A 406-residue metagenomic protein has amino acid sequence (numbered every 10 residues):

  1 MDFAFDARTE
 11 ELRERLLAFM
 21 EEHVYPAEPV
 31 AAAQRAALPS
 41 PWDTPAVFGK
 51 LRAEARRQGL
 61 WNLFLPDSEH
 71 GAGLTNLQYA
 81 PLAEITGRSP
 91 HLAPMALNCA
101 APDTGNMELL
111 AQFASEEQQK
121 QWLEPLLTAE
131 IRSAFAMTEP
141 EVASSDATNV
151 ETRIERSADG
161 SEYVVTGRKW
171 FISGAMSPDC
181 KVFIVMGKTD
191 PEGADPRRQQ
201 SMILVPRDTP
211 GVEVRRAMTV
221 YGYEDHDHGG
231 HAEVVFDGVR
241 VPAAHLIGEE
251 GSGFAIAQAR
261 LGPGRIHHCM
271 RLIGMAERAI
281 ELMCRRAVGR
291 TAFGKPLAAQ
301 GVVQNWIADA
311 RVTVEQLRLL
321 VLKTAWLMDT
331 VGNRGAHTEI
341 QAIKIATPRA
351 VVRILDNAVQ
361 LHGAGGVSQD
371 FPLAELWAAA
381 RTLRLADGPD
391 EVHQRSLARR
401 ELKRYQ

Functional and structural regions predicted by a protein language model:
M1-A93, C99-A101, F113-Q118, P125 (+6 more regions): Alpha-helical interface subdomain recognition
L74-N76, S145-T148, A175-C180, D195-Q199 (+2 more regions): Short glycine/proline-enriched turns and hinge-like loops at secondary-structure junctions
N106-F113, F135-A136, E192: Flexible, glycine-rich active-site loops centered on histidine and acidic residues that chelate a metal or position
A129-M137, V185: A short, Trp-centered hydrophobic/proline-enriched beta-strand micro-motif
E139-D146, R156, S161-Y163, I172-G174: Hydrophobic, small-residue-rich alpha-helical packing segments that form membrane-like cores
N149, P210-R240: Flexible, small-/acidic-enriched active-site or ligand-binding loops
S161-E162, T166-R215: A short core secondary-structure module
G238-A255: Long, acidic (Asp/Glu-rich), low-complexity accessory segments flanking structured domains
